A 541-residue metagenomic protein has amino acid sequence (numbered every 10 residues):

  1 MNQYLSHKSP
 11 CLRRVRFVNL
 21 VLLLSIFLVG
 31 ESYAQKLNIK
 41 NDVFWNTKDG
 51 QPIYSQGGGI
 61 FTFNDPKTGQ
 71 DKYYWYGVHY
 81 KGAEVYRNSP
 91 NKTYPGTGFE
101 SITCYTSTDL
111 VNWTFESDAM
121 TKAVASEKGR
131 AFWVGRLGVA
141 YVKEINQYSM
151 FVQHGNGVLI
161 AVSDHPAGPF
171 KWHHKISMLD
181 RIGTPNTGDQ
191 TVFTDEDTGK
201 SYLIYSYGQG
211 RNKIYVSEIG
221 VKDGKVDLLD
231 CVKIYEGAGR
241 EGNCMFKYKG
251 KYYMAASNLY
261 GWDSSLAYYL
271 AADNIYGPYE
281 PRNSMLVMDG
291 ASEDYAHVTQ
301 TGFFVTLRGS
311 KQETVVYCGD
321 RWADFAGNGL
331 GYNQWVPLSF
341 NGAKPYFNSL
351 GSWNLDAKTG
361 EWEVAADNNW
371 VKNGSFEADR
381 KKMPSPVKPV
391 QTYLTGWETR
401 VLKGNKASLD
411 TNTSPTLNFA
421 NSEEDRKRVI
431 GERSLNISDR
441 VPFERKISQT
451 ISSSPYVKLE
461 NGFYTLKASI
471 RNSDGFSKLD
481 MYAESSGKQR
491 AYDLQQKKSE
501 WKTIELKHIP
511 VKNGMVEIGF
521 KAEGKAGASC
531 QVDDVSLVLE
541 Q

Functional and structural regions predicted by a protein language model:
M1-N2, Y33-S385, R426-V429, E500-K502 (+1 more regions): Carbohydrate-active catalytic/glycan-binding domains of CAZyme proteins, especially the secreted or lumenal ectodomains
M1-V15: N-terminal secretory signal peptides that target proteins for export/translocation
P10-C11, Y76-V78, V535: Intrinsically disordered low-complexity regions specifically enriched for long asparagine
N19-V29: Bacterial N-terminal signal peptides
W362-Q541: Extracellular and organelle-lumenal recognition/adhesion modules and their flexible linkers in secreted
